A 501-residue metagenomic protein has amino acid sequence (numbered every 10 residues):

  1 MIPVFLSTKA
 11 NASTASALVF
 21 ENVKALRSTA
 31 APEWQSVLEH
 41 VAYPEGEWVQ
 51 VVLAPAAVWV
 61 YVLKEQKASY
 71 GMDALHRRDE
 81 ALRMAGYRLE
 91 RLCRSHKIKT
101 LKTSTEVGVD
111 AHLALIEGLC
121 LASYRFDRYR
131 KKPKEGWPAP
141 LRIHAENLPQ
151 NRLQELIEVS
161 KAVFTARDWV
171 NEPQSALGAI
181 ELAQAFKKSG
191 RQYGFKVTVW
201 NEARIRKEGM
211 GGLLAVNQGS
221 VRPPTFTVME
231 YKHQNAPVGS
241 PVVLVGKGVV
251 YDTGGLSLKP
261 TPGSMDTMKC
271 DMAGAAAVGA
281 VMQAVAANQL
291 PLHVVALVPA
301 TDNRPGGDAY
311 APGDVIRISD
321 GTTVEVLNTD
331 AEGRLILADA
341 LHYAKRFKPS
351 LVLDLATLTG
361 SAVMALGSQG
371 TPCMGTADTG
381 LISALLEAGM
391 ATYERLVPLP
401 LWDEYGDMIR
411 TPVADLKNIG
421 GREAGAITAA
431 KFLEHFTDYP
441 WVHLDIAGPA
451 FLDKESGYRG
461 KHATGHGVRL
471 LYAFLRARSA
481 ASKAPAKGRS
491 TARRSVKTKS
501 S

Functional and structural regions predicted by a protein language model:
M1-G248, S500: Short amphipathic alpha-helical segment within the helicase RecA-like ATPase core that mediates nucleic-acid
A183-S501: A generic structural signal for tightly packed, nonpolar segments enriched in small/aliphatic residues
